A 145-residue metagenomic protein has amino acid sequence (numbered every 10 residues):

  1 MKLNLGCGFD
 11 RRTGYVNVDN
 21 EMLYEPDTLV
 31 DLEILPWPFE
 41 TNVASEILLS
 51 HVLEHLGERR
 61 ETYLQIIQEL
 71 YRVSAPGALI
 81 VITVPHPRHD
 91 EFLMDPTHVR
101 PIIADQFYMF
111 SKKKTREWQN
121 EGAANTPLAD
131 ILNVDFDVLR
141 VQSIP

Functional and structural regions predicted by a protein language model:
M1, G14, L79: Residues at the starts of beta-strands that form the adenosine-phosphate
M1-G8: Conserved class I S-adenosyl-L-methionine
F9-E40: Adenosine-cofactor binding site in Rossmann-like domains, unifying the SAM/SAH pocket of S-adenosylmethionine-dependent
A44-S45: Local beta-strand N-terminus motif with an aromatic residue
L48: A conserved beta-strand element that flanks and buttresses the S-adenosyl-L-methionine
H51-G57: Di-metal (Zn2+ and/or Mg2+/Mn2+) metal-binding site signature of metallo-dependent hydrolases with the MBL/beta-CASP
G57-Q65, E69-Y71, A75, L79-P145: S-adenosyl-L-methionine-dependent methyltransferase catalytic module, highlighting the catalytic core
